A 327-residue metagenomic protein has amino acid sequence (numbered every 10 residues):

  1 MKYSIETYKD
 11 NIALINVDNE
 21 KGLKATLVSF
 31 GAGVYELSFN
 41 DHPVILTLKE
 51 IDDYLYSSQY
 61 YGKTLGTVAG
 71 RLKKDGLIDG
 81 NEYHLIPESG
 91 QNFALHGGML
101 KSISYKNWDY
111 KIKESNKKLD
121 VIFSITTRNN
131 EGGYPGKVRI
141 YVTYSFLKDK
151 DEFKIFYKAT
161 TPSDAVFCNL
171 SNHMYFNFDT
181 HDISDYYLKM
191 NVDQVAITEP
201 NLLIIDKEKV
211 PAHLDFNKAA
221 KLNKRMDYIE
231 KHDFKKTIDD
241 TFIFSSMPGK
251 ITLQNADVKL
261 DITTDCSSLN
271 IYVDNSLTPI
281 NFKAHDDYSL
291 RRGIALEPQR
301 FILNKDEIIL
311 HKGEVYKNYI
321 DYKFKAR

Functional and structural regions predicted by a protein language model:
M1-R327: An exposed, glycine/acidic-rich loop-and-rim segment of catalytic or binding clefts
